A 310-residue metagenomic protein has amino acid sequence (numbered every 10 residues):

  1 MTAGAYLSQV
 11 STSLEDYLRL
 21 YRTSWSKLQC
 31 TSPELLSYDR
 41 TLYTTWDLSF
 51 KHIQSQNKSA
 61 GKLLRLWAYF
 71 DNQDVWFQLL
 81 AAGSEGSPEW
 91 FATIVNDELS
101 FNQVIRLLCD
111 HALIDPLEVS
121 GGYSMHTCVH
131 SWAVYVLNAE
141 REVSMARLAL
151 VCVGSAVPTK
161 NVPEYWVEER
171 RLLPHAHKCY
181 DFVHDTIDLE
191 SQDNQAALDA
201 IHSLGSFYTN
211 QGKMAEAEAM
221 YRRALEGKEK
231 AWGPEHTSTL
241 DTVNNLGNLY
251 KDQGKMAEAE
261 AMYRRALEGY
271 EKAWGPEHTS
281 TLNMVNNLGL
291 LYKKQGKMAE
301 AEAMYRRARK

Functional and structural regions predicted by a protein language model:
M1-L189, D193-R222, E226: Aliphatic-rich helical/repeat scaffold segments used for oligomerization and domain docking
V157-N161, H184, T209, G227-W232 (+5 more regions): Helix-capping and short linker residues that terminate individual alpha-solenoid repeat units
W166, E190-Q195, W232-L240, W274-L282: Helix N-cap/loop-to-helix boundary motif
A196-N210, T237-D252, T279-K294: Conserved alpha-helical positions within TPR/SEL1-like repeat arrays
M298-K310: Low-complexity/repetitive intrinsically disordered segments
